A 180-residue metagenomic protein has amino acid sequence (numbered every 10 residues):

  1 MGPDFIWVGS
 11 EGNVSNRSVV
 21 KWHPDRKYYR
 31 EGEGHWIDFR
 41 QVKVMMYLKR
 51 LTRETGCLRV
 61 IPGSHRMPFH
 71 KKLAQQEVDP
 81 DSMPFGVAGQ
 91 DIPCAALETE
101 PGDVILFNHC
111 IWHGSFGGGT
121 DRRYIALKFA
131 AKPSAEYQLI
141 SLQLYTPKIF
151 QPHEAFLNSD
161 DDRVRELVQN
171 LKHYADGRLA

Functional and structural regions predicted by a protein language model:
M1-P101, G114-D121, L127-L139: Non-heme Fe(II) oxygenase catalytic core, chiefly the N-lobe of the double-stranded beta-helix
D4, V19, E33, H109 (+2 more regions): Intrinsically disordered regions, especially transient/low-confidence alpha-helical propensity segments and coil-helix
V104, C110-A180: Non-heme Fe(II)/2-oxoglutarate
